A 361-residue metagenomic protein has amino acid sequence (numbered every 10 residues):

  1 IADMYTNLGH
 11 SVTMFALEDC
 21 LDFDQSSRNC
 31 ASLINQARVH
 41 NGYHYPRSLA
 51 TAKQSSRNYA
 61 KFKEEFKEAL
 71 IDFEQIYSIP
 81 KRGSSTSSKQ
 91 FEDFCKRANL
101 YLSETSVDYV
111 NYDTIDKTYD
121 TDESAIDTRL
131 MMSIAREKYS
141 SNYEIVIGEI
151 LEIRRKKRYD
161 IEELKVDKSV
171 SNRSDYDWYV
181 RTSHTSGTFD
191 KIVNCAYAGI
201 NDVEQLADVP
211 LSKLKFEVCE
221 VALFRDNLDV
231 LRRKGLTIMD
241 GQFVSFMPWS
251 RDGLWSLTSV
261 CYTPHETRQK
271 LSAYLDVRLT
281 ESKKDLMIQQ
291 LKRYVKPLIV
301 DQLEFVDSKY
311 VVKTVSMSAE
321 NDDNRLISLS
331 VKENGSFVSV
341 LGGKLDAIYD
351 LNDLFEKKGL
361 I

Functional and structural regions predicted by a protein language model:
T6-S32: Glycine-rich FAD pyrophosphate-binding loop
Q36-T118: Dinucleotide-binding Rossmann-like beta1-alpha1 core, especially the glycine-rich loop that anchors the ADP
L70-P80, E104-I147, E333-G342: Helix-loop-beta segment of a Rossmann-like dinucleotide-binding subdomain
Y119-K138, A196-I200, S282-R293, A347: Mid-domain beta-loop-alpha active-site segment that forms a flexible, acidic cofactor/metal-binding surface
E144-Y179: A conserved short coil-to-beta-strand element within the FAD-binding core of flavoproteins
F189-L236, W249-G253: Central helical "cap/lid" subdomain
H265-T314: Flavin-binding catalytic cores
P297-I361: C-terminal catalytic lobe of FAD-dependent flavoproteins
